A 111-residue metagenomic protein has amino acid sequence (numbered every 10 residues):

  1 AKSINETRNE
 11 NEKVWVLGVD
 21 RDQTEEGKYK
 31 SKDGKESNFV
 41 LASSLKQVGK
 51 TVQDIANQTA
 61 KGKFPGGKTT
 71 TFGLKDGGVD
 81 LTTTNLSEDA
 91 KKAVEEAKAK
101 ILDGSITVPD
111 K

Functional and structural regions predicted by a protein language model:
A1-K111: A residue-level marker of the well-folded mature domains of exported/periplasmic proteins
